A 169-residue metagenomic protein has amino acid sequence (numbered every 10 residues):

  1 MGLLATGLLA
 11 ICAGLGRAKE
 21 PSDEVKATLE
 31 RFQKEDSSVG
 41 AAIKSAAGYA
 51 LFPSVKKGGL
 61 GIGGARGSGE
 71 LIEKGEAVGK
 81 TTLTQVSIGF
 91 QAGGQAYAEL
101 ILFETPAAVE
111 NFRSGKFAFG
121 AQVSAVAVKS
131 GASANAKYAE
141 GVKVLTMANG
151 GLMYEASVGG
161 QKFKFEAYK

Functional and structural regions predicted by a protein language model:
G2-I11: Bacterial N-terminal signal peptides
R17-K169: Small-residue-enriched, tightly packed secondary-structure blocks
